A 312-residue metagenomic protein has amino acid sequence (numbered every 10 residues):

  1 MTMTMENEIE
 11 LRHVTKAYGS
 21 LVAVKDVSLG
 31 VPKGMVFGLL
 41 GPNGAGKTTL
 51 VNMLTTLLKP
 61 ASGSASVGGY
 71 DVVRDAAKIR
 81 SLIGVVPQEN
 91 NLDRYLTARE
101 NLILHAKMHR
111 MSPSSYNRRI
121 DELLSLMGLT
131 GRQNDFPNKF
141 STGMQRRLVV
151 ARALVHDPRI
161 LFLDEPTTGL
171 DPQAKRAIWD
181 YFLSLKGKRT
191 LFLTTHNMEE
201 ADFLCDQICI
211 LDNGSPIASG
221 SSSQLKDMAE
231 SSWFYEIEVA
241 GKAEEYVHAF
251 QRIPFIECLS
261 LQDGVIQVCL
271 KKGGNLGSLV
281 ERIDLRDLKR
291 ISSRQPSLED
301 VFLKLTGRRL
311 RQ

Functional and structural regions predicted by a protein language model:
G63-R74, K78-I79: Conserved ABC transporter NBD signature motif
I103, K107, S114-R132: Conserved ABC ATPase "signature" region
V150: Hydrophobic anchor residue at the start of the ABC signature
V155-R159, K188: A short, proline-enriched helix->beta-strand linker immediately N-terminal to the Walker B motif in ABC-type P-loop
L161-D164: Catalytic Walker B motif of ABC-type/P-loop ATPase nucleotide-binding domains
D180-K271: ABC transporter nucleotide-binding domain
